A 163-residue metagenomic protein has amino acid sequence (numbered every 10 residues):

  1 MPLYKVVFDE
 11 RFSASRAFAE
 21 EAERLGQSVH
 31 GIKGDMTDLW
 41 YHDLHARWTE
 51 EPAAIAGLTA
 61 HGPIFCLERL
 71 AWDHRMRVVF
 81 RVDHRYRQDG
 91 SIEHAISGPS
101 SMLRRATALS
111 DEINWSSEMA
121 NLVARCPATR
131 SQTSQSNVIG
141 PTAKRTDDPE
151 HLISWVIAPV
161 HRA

Functional and structural regions predicted by a protein language model:
P2-A163: Extracytoplasmic/lumenal soluble domains of exported proteins with redox or metal-associated functions
